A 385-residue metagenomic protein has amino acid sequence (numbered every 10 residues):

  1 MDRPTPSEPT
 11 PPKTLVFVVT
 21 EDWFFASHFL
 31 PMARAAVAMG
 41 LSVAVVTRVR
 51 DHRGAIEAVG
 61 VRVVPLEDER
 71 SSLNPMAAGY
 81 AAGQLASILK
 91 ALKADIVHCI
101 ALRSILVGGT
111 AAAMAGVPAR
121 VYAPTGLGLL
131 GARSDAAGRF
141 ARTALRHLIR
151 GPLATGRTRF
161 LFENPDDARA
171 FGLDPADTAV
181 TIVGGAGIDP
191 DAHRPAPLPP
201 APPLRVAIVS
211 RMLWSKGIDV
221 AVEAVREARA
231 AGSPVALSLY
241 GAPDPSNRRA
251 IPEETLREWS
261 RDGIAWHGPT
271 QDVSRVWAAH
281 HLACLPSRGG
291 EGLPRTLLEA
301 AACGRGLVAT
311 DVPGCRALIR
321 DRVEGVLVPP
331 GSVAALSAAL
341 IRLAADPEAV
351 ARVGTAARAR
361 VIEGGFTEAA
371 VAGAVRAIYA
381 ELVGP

Functional and structural regions predicted by a protein language model:
V46-D51, V209, A236-I251, W266: Glycosyltransferase donor-sugar binding loop
V64, R142-P195, R205: Donor nucleotide-sugar binding/catalytic pocket of nucleotide-sugar-dependent glycosyltransferases
C99-I105, P124: Short His-centered aromatic/hydrophobic patch
P197-K216, A221-R226, L237-S238: Conserved donor-binding/catalytic core segment of Leloir-type glycosyltransferases
P245-I251, R261-T270, V276, V326-L327: Active-site donor-binding acidic/aromatic loop of nucleotide-activated sugar and phosphosugar transferases involved
L285, G306-A309, I319: Short hydrophobic beta-strand element within catalytic cores of glycosyltransferases and related nucleotide-activated
R320-R322, V326-V333, R342-E348, I362: Conserved acidic donor-binding segment of nucleotide-sugar-dependent glycosyltransferases
E348-A380: A charged, aromatic-enriched C-terminal amphipathic alpha-helix characteristic of glycosyltransferases across folds
